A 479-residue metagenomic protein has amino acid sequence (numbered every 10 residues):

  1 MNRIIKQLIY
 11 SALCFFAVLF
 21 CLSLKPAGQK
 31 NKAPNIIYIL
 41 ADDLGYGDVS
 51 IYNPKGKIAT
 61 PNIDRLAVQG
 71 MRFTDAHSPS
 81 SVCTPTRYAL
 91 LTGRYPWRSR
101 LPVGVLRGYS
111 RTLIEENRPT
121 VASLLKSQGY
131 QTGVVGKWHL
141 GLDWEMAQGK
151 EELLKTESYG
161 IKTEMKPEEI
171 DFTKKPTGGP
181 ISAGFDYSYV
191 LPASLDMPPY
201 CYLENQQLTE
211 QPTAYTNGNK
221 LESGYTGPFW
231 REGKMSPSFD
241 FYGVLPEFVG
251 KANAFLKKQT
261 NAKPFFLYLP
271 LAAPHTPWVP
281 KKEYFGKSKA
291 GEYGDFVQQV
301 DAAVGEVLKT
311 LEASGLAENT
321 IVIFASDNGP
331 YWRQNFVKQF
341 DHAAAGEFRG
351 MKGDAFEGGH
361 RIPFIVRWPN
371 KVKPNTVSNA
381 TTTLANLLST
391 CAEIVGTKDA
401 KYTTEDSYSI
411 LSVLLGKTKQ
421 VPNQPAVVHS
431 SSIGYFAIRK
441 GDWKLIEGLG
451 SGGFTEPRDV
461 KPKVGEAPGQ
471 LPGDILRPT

Functional and structural regions predicted by a protein language model:
N2-C14, L22-R477: Formylglycine-dependent sulfatase
